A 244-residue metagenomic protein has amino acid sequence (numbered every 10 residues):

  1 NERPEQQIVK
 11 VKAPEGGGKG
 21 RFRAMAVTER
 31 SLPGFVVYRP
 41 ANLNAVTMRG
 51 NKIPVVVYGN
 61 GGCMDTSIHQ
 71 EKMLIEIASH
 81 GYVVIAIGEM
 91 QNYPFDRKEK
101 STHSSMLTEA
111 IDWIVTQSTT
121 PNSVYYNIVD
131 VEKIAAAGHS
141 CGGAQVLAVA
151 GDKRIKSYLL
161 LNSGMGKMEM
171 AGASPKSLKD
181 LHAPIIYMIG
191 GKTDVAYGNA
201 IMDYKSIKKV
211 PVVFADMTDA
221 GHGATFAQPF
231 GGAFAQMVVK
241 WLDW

Functional and structural regions predicted by a protein language model:
N1-N51: N-terminal cap/lid segment of alpha/beta-hydrolase-fold proteins
N44-K52, D96-A144: Gly/Ser-rich "nucleophile elbow"/oxyanion-hole loop immediately N-terminal to the catalytic nucleophile in hydrolases
G50-G61: Short beta-strand element of the alpha/beta-hydrolase
S67-I87: Short amphipathic alpha-helix adjacent to the substrate-entry channel of hydrolases
Y82, E89-Q91, S163, D219: Active-site loop/turn elements of alpha/beta-hydrolase fold enzymes, especially the short glycine-/histidine-rich
Q145-V149: Hydrolases whose catalytic domains are alpha/beta-hydrolase-1, hotdog thioesterase, or metallo-beta-lactamase-like
K156-Q228: The feature captures the conserved acid-bearing segment of alpha/beta-hydrolase catalytic domains
F226-V238: Post-His helix in hydrolase/transferase enzymes
